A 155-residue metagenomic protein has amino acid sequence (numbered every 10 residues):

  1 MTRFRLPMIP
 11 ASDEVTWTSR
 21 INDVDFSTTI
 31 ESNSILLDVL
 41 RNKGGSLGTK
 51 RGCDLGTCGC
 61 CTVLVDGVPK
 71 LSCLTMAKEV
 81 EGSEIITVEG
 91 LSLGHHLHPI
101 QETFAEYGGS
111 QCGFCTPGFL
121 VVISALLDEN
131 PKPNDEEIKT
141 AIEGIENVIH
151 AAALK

Functional and structural regions predicted by a protein language model:
M1-K155: Signature of N-terminal electron-transfer/Fe-S-associated modules in redox systems
